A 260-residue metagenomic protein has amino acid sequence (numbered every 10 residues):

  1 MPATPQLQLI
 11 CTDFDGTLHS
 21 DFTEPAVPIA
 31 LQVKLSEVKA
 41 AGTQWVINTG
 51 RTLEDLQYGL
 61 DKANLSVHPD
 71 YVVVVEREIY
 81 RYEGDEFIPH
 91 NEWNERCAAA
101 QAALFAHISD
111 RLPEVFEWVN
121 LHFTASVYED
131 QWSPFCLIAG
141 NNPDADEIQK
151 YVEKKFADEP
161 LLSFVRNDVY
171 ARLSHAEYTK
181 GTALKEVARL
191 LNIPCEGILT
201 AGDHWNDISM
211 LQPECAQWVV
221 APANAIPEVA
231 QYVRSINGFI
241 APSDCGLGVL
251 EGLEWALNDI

Functional and structural regions predicted by a protein language model:
A3-E24, L211: Asp-based phosphoryl-transfer active-site loop
P5, L173-S174, G181-I260: Mg2+-dependent phosphoryl-transfer enzymes with acidic/Ser/Thr/Gly-rich catalytic loops
L9, Y71, G197-L199: Structural motif
V27-N120, T124: Active-site phosphate-binding/coordination module
K39-A40, A157, R234: Anion (oxyanion) recognition and catalysis
E83-E92, T179-K180, W255-I260: Short, surface-exposed amphipathic charged segments that create phosphate/polyanion-binding patches used for binding
R111-L199, W205-E214: Conserved acidic, metal-coordinating active-site core of Asp-based, Mg2+-dependent phosphoryl-transfer enzymes
